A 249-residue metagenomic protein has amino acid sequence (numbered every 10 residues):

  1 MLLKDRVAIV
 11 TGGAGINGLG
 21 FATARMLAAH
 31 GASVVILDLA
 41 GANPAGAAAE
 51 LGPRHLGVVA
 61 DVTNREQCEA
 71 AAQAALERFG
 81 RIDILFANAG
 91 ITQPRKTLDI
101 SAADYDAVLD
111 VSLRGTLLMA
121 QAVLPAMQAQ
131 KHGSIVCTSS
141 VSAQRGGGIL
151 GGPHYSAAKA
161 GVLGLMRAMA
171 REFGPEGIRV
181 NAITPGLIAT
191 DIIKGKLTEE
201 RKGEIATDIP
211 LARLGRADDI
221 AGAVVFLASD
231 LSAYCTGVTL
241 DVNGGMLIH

Functional and structural regions predicted by a protein language model:
L3-V34: Canonical Rossmann dinucleotide-binding motif of NAD(H)/NADP(H)-dependent dehydrogenases/reductases, specifically
G41-A42, A60-A71, A102, D218-D219: The beta1-alpha1 cofactor-binding region of Rossmann-like NAD(H)/NADP(H)-dependent oxidoreductases
K96-T97, D104-L109, I193, R201 (+1 more regions): Substrate-binding pocket helix/loop in short-chain dehydrogenase/reductase
A120, A158, M166: Active-site helix of classical SDR
P125, R167, R171-P175, A233: Alpha-helical segment proximal to the catalytic Tyr-Lys
S140: Residue(s) in the substrate-gating loop at a strand-loop-helix junction that position the organic substrate next
D208, V225, T236-H249: Short C-terminal tail/terminal secondary-structure segment of NAD(P)H-dependent dehydrogenase/reductase domains
